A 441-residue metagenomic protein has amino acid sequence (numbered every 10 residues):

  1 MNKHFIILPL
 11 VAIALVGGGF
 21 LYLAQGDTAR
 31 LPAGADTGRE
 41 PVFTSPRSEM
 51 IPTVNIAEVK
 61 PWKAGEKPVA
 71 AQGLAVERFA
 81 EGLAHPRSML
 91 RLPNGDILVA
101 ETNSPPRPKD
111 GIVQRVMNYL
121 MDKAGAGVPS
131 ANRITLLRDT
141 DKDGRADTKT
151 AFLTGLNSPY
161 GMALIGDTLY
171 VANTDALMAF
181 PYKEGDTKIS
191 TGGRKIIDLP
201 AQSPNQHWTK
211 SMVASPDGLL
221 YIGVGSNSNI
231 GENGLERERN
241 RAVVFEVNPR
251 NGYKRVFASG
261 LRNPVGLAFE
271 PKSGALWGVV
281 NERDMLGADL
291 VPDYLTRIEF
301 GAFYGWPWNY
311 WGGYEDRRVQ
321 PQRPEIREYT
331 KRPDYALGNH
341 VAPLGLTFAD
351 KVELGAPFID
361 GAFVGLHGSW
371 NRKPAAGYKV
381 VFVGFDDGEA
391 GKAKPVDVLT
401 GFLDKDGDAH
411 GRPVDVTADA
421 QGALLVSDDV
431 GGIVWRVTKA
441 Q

Functional and structural regions predicted by a protein language model:
M1-A14: N-terminal Sec-pathway targeting helices
L23-A70, R107-K109, M117-L120, A124 (+10 more regions): Beta-propeller domain segments
R78-L83, T150-L156, I196-P204, V256-G260 (+3 more regions): Surface loop/turn motifs at the tips and blade-to-blade linkers of beta-strand repeat domains
D96-L98, T168-V171, M178, L219-G223 (+3 more regions): Conserved beta-propeller blade signature
T102-N103, T174-A176, Y182, G225-N227 (+4 more regions): Short loop/turn segments immediately following the C-termini of beta-strands
R145-T168, N173-S215, S226-N229: Asp-box/WD-like beta-propeller blade repeats and closely related beta-sheet repeat scaffolds
T417-Q441: Blade-level signature of beta-propeller repeat domains, shared across WD40, Kelch, NHL, RCC1 and BNR/Asp-box propellers
